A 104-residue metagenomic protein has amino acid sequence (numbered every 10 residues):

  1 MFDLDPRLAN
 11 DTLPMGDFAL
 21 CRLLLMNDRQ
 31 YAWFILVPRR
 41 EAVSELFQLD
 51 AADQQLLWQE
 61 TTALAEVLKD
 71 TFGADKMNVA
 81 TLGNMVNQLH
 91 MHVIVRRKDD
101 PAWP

Functional and structural regions predicted by a protein language model:
M1-P104: HIT superfamily nucleotide-processing domains
